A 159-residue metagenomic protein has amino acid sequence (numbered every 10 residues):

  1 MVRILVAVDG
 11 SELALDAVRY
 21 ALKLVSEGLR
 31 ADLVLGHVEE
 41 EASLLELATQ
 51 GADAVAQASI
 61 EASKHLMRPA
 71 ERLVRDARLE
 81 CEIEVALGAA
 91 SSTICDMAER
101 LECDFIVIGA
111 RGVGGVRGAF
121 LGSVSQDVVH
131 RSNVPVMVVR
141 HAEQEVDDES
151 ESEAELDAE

Functional and structural regions predicted by a protein language model:
M1-Q50, A158-E159: Small/aliphatic-rich secondary-structure junction motif
R3, I108-H130, H141, E145-D148: Glycine-rich, Arg-bearing micro-motifs that act as flexible, cationic patches
A17-V18, L45-A48, C95-D96, A119-F120 (+1 more regions): Short, well-ordered secondary-structure micro-motifs
V34-G36, E82-A86, M137: General small-molecule cofactor/ligand-binding pocket signal
A52-H65: A short acidic, glycine-rich active-site loop that binds or catalyzes chemistry on phosphate/adenosine moieties
R72-I106, E143-E159: Structural beta-alpha unit
